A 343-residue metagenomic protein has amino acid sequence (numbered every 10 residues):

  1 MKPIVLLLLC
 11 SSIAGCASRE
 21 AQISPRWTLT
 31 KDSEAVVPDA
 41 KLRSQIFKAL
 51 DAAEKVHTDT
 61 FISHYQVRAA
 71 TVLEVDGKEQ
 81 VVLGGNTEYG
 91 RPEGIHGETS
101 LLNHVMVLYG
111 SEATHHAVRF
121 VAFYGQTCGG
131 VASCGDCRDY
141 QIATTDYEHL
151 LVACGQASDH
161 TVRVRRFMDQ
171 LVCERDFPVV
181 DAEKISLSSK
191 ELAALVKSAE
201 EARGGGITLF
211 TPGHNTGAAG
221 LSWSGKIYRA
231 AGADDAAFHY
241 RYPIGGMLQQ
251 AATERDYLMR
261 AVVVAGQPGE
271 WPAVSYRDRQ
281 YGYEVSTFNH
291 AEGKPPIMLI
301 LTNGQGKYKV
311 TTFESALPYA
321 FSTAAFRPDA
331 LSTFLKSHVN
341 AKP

Functional and structural regions predicted by a protein language model:
M1-L7: Sec-dependent signal peptide recognition, specifically the positively charged N-region followed immediately by
A14-G15: C-terminal motif of bacterial Sec signal peptides marking the signal peptidase cleavage site
S18-P343: Zinc-dependent deaminase catalytic domain
